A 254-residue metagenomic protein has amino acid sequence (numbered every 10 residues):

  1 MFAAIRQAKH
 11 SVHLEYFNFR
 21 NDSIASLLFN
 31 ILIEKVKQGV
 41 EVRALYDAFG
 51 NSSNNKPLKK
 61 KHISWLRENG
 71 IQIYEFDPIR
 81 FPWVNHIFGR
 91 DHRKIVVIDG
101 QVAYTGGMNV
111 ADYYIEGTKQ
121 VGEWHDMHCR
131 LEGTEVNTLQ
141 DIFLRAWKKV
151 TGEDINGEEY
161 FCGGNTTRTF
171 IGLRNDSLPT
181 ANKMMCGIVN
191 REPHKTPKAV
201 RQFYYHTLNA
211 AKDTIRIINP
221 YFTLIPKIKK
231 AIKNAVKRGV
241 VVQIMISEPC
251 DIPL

Functional and structural regions predicted by a protein language model:
M1-L254: Charged, low-complexity intrinsically disordered terminal segments
